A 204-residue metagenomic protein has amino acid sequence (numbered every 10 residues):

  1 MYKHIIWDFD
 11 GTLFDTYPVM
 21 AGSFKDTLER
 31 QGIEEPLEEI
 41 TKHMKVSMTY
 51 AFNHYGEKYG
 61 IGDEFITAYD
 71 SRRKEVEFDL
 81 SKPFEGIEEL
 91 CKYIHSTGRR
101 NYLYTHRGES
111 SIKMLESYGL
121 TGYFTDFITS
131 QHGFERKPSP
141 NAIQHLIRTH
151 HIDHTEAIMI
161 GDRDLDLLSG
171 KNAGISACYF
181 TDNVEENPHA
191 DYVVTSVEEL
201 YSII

Functional and structural regions predicted by a protein language model:
M1-K3, K92-H95, G108, K113-I204: Asp-based, Mg2+/Mn2+-dependent phosphohydrolase catalytic module
Y2-E89, Y93-H95: N-terminal helical cap/lid subdomain that shapes the substrate entry/recognition surface in HAD-like hydrolases
D15, S81, Y102, E156-I158: Residue-level marker of alpha-helix boundaries and capping positions
F24, L37, T41, N53 (+8 more regions): A generic "cationic amphipathic patch" detector
I33, R99, I175: Short phosphate-binding/catalytic loops that engage adenosine nucleotides
E77-L80, N101, H132: Short, surface-exposed loop/turn motifs that are enriched in glycine and acidic residues and include a nearby proline
T105: Conserved phosphate-coupling serine/threonine residues in phosphotransfer and NTP-handling enzymes
